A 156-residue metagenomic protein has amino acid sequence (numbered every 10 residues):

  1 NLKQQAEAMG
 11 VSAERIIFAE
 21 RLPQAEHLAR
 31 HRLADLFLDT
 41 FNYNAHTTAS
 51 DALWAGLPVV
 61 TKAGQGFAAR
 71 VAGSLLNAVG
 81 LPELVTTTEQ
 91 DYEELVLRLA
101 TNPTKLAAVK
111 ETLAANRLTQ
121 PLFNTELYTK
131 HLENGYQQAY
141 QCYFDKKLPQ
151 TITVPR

Functional and structural regions predicted by a protein language model:
N1-M9, I17-L22, A29, E94-R156: C-terminal amphipathic helix plus adjacent low-complexity, charged tail appended to glycosyltransferase catalytic
Q4, A13-E14, T40-T125: Catalytic binding pocket for nucleotide-activated donors in carbohydrate/polymer assembly enzymes
P23-A34, W54: Short acidic alpha-helix that forms the nucleotide-activated donor recognition element in Leloir-type transferases
R30, A34, A68, Y128: Hydrophobic (often cysteine-bearing) scaffold residues that line and stabilize catalytic clefts of nucleotide/cofactor
R32-N42: Acidic donor-binding loop of glycosyltransferase active sites
A34-L36, G56, N77, H131 (+2 more regions): Generic alpha-helical propensity signal that fires on short helical segments and nearby coil/disordered stretches
